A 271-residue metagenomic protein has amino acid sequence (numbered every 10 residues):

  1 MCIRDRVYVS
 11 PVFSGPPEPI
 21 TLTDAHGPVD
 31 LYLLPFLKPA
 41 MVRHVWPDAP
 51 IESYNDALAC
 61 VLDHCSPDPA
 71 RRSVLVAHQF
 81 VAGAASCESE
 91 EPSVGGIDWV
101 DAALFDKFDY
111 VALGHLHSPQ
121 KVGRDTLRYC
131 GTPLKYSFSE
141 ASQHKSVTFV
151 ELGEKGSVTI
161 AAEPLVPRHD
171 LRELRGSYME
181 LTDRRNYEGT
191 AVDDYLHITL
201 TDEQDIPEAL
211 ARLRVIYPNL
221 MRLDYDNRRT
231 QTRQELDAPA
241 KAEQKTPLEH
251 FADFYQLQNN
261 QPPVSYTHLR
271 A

Functional and structural regions predicted by a protein language model:
M1-D5, T267-A271: Conserved small/polar residues in nucleotide/adenosyl-binding loops
R4-K121: His/Asp/Glu-rich metal-coordinating catalytic cores of metallo-dependent phosphodiesterases/hydrolases acting on
R4-V29, D109-L113, S118-E180: Active-site-adjacent helix-turn-beta-strand microarchitecture at beta-sheet edges that either contains or buttresses
S14-G15, C60-P67, L104-Y110, A141-K145 (+4 more regions): Short C-terminal domain-edge/linker segments immediately following a structured domain
P69-A70, G123-T126, P218: Short glycine/proline-enriched coil/turn segments at helix->beta-strand junctions
R72, K145, D193-Y195: Short, surface-exposed beta-edge/turn micro-motifs
E88, G123-T126, L210-A211: Short amphipathic alpha-helical segments
L152-R270: Accessory, non-catalytic peripheral segments of nucleic-acid enzymes
